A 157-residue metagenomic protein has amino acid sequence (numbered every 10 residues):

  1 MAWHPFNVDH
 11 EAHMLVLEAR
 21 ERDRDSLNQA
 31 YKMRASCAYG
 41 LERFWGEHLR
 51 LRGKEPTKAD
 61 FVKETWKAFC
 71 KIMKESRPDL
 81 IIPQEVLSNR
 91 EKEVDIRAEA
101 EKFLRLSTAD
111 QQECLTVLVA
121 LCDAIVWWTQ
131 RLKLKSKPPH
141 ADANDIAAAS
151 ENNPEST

Functional and structural regions predicted by a protein language model:
M1-T157: Small/polar/charged residue-enriched interaction surfaces, especially the RNA/DNA-contacting tracks of RNP/CRISPR
